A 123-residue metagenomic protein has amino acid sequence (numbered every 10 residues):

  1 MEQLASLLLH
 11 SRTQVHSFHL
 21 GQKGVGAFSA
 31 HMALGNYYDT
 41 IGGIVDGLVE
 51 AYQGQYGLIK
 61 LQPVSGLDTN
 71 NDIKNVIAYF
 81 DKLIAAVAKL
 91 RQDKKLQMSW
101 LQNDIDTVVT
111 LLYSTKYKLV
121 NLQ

Functional and structural regions predicted by a protein language model:
M1-S11, T69-V76: Disorder-to-helix initiation segments
L7-Q22, L48-A51, L83-L90, L112-V120: Long, well-ordered alpha-helical segments
S11-N36, D93-M98: Helix-loop segments that flank and shape redox-cofactor active sites
H31-K60: Conserved alpha-helical segments that form or flank metal/cofactor-binding pockets of metalloenzymes
V64-L119: Acidic/histidine-rich alpha-helical segments that form the ligand environment of transition-metal centers
Q123: His/Asp/Glu-rich acidic catalytic environments and adjacent acidic regulatory segments
